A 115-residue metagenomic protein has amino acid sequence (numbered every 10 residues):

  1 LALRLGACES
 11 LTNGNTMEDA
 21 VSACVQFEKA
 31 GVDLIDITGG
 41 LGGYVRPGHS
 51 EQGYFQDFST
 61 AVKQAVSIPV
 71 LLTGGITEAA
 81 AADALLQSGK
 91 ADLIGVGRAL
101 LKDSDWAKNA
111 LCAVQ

Functional and structural regions predicted by a protein language model:
L1-Q115: Flavin-dependent oxidoreductase catalytic cores
